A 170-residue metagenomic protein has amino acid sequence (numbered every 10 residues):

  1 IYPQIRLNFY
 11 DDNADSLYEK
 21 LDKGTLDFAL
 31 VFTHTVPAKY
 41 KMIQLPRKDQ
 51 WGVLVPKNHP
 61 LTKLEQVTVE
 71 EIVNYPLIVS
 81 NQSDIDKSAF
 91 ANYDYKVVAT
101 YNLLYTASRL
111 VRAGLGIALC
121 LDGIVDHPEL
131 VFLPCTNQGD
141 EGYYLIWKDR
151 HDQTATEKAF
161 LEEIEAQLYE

Functional and structural regions predicted by a protein language model:
I1-P37, Y101: Central regulatory/effector-binding core of bacterial HTH transcription factors
Y18, D22, V69, A107-S108: Short hydrophobic/charged patches on amphipathic alpha-helices used for structural packing and interfaces
D22-V31, W51, V111-A118: Alpha-to-beta junction loops
T35, N81-I85, C120-G123: Short, polar loop motifs at secondary-structure junctions
A38-L77: Flexible hinge/capping segments at coil-to-helix
A38-Q44, K48-D49, N102-D152: Beta-alpha-beta core module
E65-E70, I146-E170: Extended ligand-binding regions for polar small-molecule ligands
V69-Y95, Q153-T154, L161: Secondary-structure junction motif
